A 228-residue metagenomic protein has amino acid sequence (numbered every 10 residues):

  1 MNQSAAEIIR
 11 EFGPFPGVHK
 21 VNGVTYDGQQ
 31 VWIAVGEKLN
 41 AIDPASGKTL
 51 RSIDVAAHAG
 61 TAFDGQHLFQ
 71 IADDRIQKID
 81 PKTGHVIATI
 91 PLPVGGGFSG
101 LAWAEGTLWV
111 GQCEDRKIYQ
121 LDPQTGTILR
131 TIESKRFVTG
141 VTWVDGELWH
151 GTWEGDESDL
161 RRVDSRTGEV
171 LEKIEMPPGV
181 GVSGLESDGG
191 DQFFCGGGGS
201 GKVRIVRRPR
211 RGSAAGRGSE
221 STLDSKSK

Functional and structural regions predicted by a protein language model:
M1-E7: Blade/loop signatures of beta-propeller domains
E7-F15, K48-I53, H85-P91, T127-I132 (+1 more regions): A short beta-strand motif characteristic of beta-propeller blades
F15-G28, V55-G65, P93-E105, K135-G146 (+1 more regions): Beta-rich, blade/repeat-based domains predominating in secreted/periplasmic proteins but also intracellular
V31-E37, Q70-D74, V110-D115, H150-G155 (+1 more regions): Conserved beta-strand positions in repeat-built beta-propeller and related beta-rich domains
G36-P44: Beta-propeller domains
N40-A41, Q77, Y119, R161 (+1 more regions): WD40 beta-propeller blade core
D43-G47, D80-G84, D122-G126, D164-G168 (+1 more regions): Short loop/turn segments that connect beta-strands within beta-propeller blades
V182-K228: Blade-level signature of beta-propeller repeat domains, shared across WD40, Kelch, NHL, RCC1 and BNR/Asp-box propellers
